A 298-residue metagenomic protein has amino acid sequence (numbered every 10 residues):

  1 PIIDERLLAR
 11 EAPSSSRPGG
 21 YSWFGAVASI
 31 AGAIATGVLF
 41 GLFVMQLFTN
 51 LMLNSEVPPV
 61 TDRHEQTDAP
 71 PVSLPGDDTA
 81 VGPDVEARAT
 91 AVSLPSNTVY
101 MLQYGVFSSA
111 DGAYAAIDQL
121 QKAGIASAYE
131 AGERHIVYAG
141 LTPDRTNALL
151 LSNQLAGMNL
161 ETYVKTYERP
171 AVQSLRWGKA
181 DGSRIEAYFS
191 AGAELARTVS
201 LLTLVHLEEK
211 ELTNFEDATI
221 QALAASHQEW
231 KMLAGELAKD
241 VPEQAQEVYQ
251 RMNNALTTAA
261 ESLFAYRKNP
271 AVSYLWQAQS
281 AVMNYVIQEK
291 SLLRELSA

Functional and structural regions predicted by a protein language model:
P1-P13: N-terminal intrinsically disordered, acidic low-complexity segments at the extreme N-terminus
G20-V57: Membrane-anchoring helices that localize proteins to membranes
Q46, N50-A180: Solvent-exposed beta-strand motifs enriched in subsets of small alpha/beta binding domains, especially certain
F107-D111, T142-R145, E186-F189, D217 (+1 more regions): Soluble non-cytosolic domains of exported or imported proteins
Q121-I125, A156-L160, R197, G235-A238 (+2 more regions): Sec-exported extracytoplasmic/periplasmic mature domains
L149-I220: Charged, amphipathic alpha-helical linkers/stalks
L201-Q250: Charge-patterned, long linear interaction tracts outside catalytic cores
W230-A298: Extracytoplasmic/luminal low-complexity segments enriched in Pro/Gly and acidic/polar residues that act as flexible
